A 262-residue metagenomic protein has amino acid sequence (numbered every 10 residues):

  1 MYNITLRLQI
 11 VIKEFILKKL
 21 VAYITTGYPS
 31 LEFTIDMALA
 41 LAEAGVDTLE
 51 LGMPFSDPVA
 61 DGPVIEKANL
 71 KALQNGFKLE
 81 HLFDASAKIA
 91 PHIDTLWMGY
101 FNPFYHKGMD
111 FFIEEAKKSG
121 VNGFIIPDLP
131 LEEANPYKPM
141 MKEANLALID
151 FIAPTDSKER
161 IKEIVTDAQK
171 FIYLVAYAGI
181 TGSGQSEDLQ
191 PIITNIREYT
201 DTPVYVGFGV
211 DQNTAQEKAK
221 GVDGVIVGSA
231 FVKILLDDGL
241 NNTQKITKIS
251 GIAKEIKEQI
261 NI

Functional and structural regions predicted by a protein language model:
Y2-H92, H106-M109, T166, Q244 (+1 more regions): Conserved N-terminal beta1-alpha1 strand-loop-helix module at the mouth
N3-L8, S56-I65, Q74-D84, F104-M109 (+5 more regions): Active-site-adjacent beta->alpha loops and helix N-cap segments on the catalytic face of soluble alpha/beta enzymes
L20-I24, L49-L51, T95-G99, F124-I126 (+4 more regions): Hydrophobic faces of well-ordered beta-strands that scaffold small-molecule active sites in alpha/beta enzyme cores
T25, S30, M98-H106, P130 (+2 more regions): Glycine-rich beta-to-alpha transition loops that act as phosphate-gripper elements at the mouths of alpha/beta enzyme
L31-L41, D156-D167, V206, V210-V225: Catalytic cores of alpha/beta
T48-P58, G123-I125, P130-E133, Y173-G182 (+1 more regions): Glycine-rich phosphate-binding active-site loops on the catalytic face of alpha/beta enzymes
P63-L96, P139-A153, L189-V204, K248-I262: Alpha-helix-loop-beta-strand connector modules within alpha/beta enzyme cores
R197-T202, N213-Q216, K220-V222, I226-I262: Alpha/beta catalytic cores of nucleotide-metabolism and tRNA/nucleoside-modifying enzymes
